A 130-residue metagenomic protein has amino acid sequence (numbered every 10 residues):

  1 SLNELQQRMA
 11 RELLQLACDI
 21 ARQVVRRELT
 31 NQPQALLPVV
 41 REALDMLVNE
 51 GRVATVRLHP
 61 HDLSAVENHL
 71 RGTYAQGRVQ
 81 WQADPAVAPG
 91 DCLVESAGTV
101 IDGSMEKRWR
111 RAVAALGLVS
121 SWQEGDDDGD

Functional and structural regions predicted by a protein language model:
S1-D130: Elongated, mostly alpha-helical coiled-coil "stalk/stator" tethers of large membrane protein machines
